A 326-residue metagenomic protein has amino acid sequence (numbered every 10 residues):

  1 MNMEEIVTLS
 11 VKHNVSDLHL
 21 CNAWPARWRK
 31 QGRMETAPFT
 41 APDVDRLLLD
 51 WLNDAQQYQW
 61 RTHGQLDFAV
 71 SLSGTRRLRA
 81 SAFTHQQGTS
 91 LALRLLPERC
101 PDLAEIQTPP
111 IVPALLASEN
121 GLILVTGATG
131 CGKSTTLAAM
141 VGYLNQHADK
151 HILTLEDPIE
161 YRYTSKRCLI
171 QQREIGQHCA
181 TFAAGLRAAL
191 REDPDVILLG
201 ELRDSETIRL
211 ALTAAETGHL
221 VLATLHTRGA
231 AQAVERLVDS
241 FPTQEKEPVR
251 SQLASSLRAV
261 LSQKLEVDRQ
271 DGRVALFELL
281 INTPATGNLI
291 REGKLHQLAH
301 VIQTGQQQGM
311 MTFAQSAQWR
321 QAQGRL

Functional and structural regions predicted by a protein language model:
M1-L326: Short, flexible helix-loop junctions that flank or precede catalytic/ligand sites
